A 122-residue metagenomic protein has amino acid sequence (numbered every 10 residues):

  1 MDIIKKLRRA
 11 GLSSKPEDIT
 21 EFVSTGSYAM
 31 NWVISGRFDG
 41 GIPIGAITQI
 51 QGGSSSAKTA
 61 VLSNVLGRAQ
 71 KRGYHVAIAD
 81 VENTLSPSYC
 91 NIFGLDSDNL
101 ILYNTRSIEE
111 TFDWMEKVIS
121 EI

Functional and structural regions predicted by a protein language model:
M1-L100, E109-E121: The Walker A/P-loop phosphate-binding site
Y103: A contiguous pocket-lining binding segment that forms or flanks enzyme active sites
R106: Short, acidic/turn-prone active-site loops that include or flank metal/cofactor- and phosphate-binding residues
